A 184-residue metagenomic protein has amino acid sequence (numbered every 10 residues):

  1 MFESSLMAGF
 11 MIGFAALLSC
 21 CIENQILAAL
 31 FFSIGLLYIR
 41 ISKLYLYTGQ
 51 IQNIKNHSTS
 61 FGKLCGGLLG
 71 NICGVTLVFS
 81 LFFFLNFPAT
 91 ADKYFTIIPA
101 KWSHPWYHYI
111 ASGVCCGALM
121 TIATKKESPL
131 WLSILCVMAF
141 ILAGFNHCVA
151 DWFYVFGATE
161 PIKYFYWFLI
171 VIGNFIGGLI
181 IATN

Functional and structural regions predicted by a protein language model:
M1-N184: Alpha-helical transmembrane segments and their helix-helix packing motifs
